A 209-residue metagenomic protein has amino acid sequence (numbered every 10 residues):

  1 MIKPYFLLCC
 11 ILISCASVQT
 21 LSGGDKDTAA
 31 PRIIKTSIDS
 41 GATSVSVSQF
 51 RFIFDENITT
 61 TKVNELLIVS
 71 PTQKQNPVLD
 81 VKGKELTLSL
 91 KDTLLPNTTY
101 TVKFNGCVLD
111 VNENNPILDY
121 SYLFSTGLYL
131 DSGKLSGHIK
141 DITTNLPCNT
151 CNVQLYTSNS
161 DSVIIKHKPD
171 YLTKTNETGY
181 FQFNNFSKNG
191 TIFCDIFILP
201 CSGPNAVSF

Functional and structural regions predicted by a protein language model:
M1-C9: Sec-dependent signal peptide recognition, specifically the positively charged N-region followed immediately by
I11-S14: C-terminal motif of bacterial Sec signal peptides marking the signal peptidase cleavage site
A16-I192, F209: Acidic, low-complexity Ser/Thr/Gly/Pro-rich repeat segments typical of extracellular/periplasmic and surface-exposed
F193-F209: A short, solvent-exposed loop/turn motif at the edges and junctions of modular extracellular/periplasmic domains
